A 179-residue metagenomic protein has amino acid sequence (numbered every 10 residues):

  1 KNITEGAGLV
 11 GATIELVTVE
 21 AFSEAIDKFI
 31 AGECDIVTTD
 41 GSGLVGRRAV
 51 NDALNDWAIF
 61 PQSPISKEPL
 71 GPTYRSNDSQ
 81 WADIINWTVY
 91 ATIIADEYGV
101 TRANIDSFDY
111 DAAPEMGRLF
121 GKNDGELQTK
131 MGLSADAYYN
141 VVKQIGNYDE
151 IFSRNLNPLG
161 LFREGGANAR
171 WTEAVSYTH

Functional and structural regions predicted by a protein language model:
K1-I26, S79: Bilobed "Venus flytrap"/periplasmic-binding protein-like clamshell domains and structurally analogous long
T4-E5, S23-D27, A31, D83-Y90: Solvent-exposed, polar/charged alpha-helical surfaces in well-ordered, non-transmembrane soluble domains, broadly
E5-A7, I30-A31, D35-I59: A ligand-binding cleft/hinge motif common to bilobed small-molecule-binding domains
G43-L44, Q62-Y139, G146-D149, L159 (+1 more regions): Extended ligand-binding regions for polar small-molecule ligands
T178-H179: Conserved small/polar residues in nucleotide/adenosyl-binding loops
